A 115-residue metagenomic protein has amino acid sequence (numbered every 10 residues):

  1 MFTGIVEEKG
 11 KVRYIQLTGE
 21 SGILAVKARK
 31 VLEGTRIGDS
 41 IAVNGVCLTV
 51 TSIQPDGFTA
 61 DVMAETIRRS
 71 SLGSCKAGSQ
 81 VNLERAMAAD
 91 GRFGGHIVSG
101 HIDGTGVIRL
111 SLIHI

Functional and structural regions predicted by a protein language model:
M1-L112: Conserved loop->alpha-helix
